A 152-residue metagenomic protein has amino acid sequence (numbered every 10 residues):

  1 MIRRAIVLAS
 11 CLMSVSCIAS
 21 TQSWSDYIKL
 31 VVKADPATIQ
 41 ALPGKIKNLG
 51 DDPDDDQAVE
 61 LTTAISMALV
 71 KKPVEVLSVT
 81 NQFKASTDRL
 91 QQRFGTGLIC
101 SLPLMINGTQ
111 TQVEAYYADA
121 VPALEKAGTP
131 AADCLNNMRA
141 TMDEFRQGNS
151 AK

Functional and structural regions predicted by a protein language model:
M1-I6: Bacterial N-terminal signal peptides that target proteins for export
V7-L12: Hydrophobic helical h-region of N-terminal Sec-dependent signal peptides in bacterial secretory/periplasmic proteins
S14-S16: N-terminal signal peptide c-region/cleavage motif recognized by signal peptidases
S20-T62: N-terminal secretory signal peptides
D55-A140, E144-A151: Extended alpha-helical scaffolding segments
